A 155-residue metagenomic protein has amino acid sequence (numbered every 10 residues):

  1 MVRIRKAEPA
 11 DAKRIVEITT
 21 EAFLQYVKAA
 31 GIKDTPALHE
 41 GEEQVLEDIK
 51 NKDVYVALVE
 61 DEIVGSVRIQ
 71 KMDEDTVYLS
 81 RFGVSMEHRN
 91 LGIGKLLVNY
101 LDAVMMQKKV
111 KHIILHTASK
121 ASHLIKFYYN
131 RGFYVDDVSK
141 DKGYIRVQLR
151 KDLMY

Functional and structural regions predicted by a protein language model:
M1-A10, Y155: Conserved N-terminal entry element of GNAT/NAT acetyltransferase domains
R3, E17-L46: Conserved GNAT-fold acetyl-CoA-binding loop/helix
Q44-V56: A short helix-loop-beta-strand connector motif used in the catalytic cores of GNAT acetyltransferases and, in some
V56, E62-Q70, Y78, G83: Conserved beta-strand in the GNAT
K71-S80, R89, V110, D141-I145: A conserved beta-turn-beta hairpin within the catalytic core of GNAT-like acetyltransferases that forms part
V84, N90-A103, N130: Conserved acetyl-CoA-binding loop-helix of GNAT-fold acetyltransferases
M105-T117: Conserved GNAT acetyl-CoA-binding A-motif
L115-I125, D141-Y144: Conserved beta-strand-loop-alpha-helix junction that forms the acyl-donor binding cleft
